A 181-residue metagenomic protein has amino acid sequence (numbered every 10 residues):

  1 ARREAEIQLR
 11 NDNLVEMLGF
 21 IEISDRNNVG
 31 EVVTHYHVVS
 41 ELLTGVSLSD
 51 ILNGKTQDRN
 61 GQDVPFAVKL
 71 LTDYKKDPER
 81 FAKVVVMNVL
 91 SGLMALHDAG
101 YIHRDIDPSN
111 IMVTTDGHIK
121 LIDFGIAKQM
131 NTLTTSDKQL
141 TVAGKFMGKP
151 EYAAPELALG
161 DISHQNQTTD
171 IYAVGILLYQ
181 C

Functional and structural regions predicted by a protein language model:
E16-V33: Short beta-strand micro-motifs within the conserved protein kinase catalytic domain, predominantly in the N-lobe
G30-S47, I51: Conserved short submotifs of the Hanks-type protein kinase catalytic core that shape the nucleotide-binding pocket
V85-V86: Activation segment signature within eukaryotic-like protein kinase domains
S91-Y101: Protein kinase catalytic-loop region centered on the HRD/HxD motif
L140-L157: Conserved activation segment of eukaryotic-like protein kinases, specifically the C-terminal portion of the activation
L157-Q167: Conserved end of the kinase activation segment
